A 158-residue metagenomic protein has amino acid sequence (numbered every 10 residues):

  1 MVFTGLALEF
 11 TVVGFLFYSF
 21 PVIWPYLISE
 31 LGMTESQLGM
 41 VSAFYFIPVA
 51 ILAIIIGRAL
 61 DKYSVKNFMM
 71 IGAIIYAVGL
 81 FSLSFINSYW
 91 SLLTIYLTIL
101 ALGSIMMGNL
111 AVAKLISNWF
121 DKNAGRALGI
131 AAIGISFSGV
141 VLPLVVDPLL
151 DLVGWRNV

Functional and structural regions predicted by a protein language model:
M1-E35, A53-I56, L142-P143: Extracytoplasmic
M33-S42, L128: Juxtamembrane helix-start elements in MFS-like secondary transporters
Y45-I47, S136-F137: Short hydrophobic/small-residue motifs within alpha-helical transmembrane segments of multi-pass transporter-like
I51-W90: Conserved MFS/SLC helix-loop-helix module at the cytosolic interface between two early adjacent transmembrane helices
W90-Y96: Short hydrophobic/alpha-helical segments at membrane-entry points of transmembrane helices in Major Facilitator
Y96-I133: Cytoplasmic helix-loop-helix junction between adjacent transmembrane helices in 12-TM secondary transporters
K122, I130-V158: Helix-loop-helix hairpin linking two adjacent transmembrane segments in secondary transporters
